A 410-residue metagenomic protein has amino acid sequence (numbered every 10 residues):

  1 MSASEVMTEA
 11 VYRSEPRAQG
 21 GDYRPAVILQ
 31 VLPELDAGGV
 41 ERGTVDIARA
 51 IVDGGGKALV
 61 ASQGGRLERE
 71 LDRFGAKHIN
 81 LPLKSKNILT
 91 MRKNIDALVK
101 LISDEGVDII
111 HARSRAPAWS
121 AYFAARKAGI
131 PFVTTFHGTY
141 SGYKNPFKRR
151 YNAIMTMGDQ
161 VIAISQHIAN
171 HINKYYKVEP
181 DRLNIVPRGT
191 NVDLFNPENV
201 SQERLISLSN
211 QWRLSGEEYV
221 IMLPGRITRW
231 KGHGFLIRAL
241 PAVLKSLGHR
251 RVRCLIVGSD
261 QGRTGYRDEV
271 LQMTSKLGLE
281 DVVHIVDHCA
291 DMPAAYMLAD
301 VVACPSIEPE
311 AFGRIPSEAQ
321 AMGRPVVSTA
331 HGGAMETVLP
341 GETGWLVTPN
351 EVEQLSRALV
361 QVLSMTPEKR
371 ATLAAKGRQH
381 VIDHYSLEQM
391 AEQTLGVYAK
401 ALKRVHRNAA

Functional and structural regions predicted by a protein language model:
G38-D46, Y219, L223-L244, D268 (+1 more regions): A conserved mid-protein helix/loop that constitutes part of the nucleotide-sugar donor-binding site
V52, V133-I164, N170: A conserved, positively charged/aromatic
V60, P325-S328, V338: Short hydrophobic beta-strand element within catalytic cores of glycosyltransferases and related nucleotide-activated
I102, H288-C289, A295-A299: Short alpha-helical donor nucleotide-sugar binding micro-motif in glycosyltransferases
A112-A118, F136: Short His-centered aromatic/hydrophobic patch
R267-D287: Nucleotide-activated donor-binding/catalytic signature segment of Leloir-type glycosyltransferases, i.e., the conserved
P340-G341, W345-V352, Q361-P367: Conserved acidic donor-binding segment of nucleotide-sugar-dependent glycosyltransferases
Q361, E368-H384, Q393-G396: A short, well-ordered alpha-helix in the C-terminal region of glycosyltransferases
